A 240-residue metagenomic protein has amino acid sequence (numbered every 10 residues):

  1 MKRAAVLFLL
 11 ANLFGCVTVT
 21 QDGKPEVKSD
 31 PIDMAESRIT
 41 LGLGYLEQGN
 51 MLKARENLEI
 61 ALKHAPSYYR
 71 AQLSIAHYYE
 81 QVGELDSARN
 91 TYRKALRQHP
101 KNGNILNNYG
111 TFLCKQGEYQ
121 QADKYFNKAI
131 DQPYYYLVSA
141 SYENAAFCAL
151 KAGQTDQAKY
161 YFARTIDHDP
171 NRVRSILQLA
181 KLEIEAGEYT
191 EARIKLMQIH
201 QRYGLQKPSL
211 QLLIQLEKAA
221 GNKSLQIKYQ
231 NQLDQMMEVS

Functional and structural regions predicted by a protein language model:
L13-M34, S240: Bacterial Sec signal peptide processing site at the extreme N-terminus
D30, H64, Q98-H99, Q132-Y134 (+3 more regions): Structural marker of alpha-solenoid helical repeat scaffolds
M34, L41, Y68, N102 (+4 more regions): Residue-level recognition of tetratricopeptide repeat
T40, S74, N108, Y142-N144 (+2 more regions): Canonical tetratricopeptide repeat
A71, I105, S139-S141, S175 (+1 more regions): TPR alpha-solenoid repeat register
